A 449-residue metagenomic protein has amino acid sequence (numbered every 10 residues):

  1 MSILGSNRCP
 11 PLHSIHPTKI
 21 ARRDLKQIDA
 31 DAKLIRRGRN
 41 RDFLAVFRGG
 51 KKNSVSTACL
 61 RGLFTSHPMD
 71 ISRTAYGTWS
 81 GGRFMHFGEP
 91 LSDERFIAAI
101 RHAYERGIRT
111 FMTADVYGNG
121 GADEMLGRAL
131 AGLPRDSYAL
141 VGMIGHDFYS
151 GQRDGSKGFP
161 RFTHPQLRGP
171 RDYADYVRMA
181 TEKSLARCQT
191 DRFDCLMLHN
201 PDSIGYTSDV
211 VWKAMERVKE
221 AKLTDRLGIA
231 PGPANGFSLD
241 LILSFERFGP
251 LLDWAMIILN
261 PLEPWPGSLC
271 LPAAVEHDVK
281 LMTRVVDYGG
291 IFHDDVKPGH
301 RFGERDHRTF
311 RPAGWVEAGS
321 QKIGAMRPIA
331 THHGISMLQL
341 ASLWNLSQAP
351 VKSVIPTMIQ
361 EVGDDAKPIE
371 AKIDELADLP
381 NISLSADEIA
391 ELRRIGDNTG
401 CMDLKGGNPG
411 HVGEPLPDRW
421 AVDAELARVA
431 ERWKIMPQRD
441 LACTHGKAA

Functional and structural regions predicted by a protein language model:
L4, R8, S14-P17, L25 (+2 more regions): Short hydrophobic targeting helices and cationic amphipathic motifs that mediate membrane/organellar targeting
H16, I35-R37, G50: N-terminal polybasic/positive-inside topogenic patches
T18-R22, A30-A32, A45: Short linear motifs in low-complexity or flexible loops
T57-G142, H146-F148, W433-A449: N-terminal binding-site loop/beta-alpha segment at the start of enzyme catalytic domains that lines or forms
Y76, F96, F111, L126 (+8 more regions): Conserved, mostly hydrophobic/aromatic
W79-G81, V116, M143-D147, L198-S203 (+4 more regions): Active-site beta-loop-alpha junctions enriched in small/polar residues
R109, P272-A449: Structured C-terminal cap/extension of enzyme domains
S156-P261: Glycine/proline-rich, positively charged, aromatic-decorated active-site loop/lid region on the catalytic face
